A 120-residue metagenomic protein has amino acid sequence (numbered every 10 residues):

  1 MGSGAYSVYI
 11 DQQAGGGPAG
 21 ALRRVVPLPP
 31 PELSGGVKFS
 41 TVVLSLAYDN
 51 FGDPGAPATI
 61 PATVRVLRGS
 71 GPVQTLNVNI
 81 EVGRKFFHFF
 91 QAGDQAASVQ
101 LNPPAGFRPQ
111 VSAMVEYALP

Functional and structural regions predicted by a protein language model:
M1-A5: Extracellular glycan-recognition surfaces and repeat-rich motifs
V8, G15-G36: Short beta-strands within extracellular/lumenal beta-sheet-rich domains
P31-V43, A96: Extended extracellular/luminal ectodomain segments enriched in beta-structured repeat modules
G35, A47-I60, A105-R108: Extended, low-complexity, turn-rich repeat/linker tracts enriched in Gly/Pro/Ser/Thr and Asp/Glu that occur
V64-R68: Conserved aromatic beta-strand anchor motif in extracellular beta-sandwich/beta-rich domains
G71-G93: Extracellular carbohydrate recognition and processing domains and analogous Trp-centered ligand-binding platforms
Q91-P104: Noncatalytic modules at the cell exterior or secretory-pathway interfaces, chiefly beta-strand-rich lectin/adhesion
G106-P120: Exposed low-complexity, polar/acidic, P/S/T/G-rich flexible segments that act as propeptides, protease-susceptible
